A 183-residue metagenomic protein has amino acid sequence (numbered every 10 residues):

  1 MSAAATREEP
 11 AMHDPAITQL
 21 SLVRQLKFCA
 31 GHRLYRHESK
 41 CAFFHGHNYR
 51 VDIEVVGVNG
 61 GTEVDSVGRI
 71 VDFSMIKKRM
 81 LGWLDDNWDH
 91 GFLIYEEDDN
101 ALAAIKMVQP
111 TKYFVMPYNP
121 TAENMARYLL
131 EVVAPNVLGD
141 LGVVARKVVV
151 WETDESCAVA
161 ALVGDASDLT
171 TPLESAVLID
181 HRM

Functional and structural regions predicted by a protein language model:
S2-M183: Charge-rich, low-complexity N-terminal segments
